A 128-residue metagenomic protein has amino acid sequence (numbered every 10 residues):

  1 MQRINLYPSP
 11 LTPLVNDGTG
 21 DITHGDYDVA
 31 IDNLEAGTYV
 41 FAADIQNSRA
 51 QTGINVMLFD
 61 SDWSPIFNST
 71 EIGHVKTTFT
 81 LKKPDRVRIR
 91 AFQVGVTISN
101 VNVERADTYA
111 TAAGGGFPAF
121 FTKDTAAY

Functional and structural regions predicted by a protein language model:
M1-G18, L81-K83, R90-Y128: Extracellular polysaccharide-targeting segments
M1-R3, E71-H74: Tryptophan-centered short beta-strand motifs
P10-T12, T23-T52, V75-K83, V101: Extra-cytoplasmic beta-strand recognition segments
V15-Y27, I66-S69: Extracellular beta-rich ligand/substrate-recognition surface
T23-Y27, I54-D62, R90: Aromatic-rich beta-strand patches that line glycan-recognition/binding surfaces of extracellular proteins
T38-V40, P65-N68, T78-T80, I89-A91: Surface-exposed, hydrophilic segments of mature proteins
D44-G73: Extracellular ligand-binding interfaces
